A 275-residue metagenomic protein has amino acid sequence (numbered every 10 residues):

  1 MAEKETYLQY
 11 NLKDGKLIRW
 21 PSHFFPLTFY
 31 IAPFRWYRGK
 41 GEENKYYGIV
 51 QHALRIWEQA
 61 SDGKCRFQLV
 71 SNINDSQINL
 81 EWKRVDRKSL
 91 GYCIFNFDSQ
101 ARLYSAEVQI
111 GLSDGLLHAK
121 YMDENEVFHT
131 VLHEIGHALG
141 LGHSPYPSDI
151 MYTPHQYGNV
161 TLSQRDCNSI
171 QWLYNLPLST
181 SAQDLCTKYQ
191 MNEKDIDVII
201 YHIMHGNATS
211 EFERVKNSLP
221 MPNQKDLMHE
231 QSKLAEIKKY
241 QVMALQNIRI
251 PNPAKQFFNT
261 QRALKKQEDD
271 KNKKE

Functional and structural regions predicted by a protein language model:
M1-N44, L54, Y92-Q100, L176-Q183 (+2 more regions): Disordered inhibitory propeptide/activation segment of secreted metzincin zinc metalloprotease zymogens, centered on
F34-R38, S113-H118, G158: A short, flexible beta-alpha/helix-coil linker loop
W36-Y37, P147-Y157: Surface-exposed aromatic
N44-E134, A138: Metzincin-family zinc-dependent endopeptidase catalytic domain
A60-I73, P145-S148, S179-K188: Surface-exposed patches in mature extracellular/periplasmic domains of secreted proteins
I135-S148: Catalytic Zn2+-binding segment of zinc metalloproteases
P154-A182: Post-HExxH zinc-binding segment in Zn-dependent metallohydrolases
